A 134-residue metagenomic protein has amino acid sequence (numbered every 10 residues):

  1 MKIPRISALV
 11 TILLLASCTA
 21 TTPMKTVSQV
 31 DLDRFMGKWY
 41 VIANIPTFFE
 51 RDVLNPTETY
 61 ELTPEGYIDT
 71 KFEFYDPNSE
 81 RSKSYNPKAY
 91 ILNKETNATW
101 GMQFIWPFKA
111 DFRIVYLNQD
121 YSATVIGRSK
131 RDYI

Functional and structural regions predicted by a protein language model:
M1-A8: Bacterial N-terminal signal peptides that target proteins for export
C18-I134: A beta-rich soluble binding module of mature secreted/lumenal proteins
